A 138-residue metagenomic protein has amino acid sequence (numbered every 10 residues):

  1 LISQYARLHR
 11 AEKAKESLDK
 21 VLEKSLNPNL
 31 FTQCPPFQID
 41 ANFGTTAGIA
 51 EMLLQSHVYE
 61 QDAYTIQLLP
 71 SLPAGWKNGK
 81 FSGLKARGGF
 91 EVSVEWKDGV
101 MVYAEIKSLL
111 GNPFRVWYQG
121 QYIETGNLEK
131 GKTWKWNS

Functional and structural regions predicted by a protein language model:
L1-L8, M52: Alpha-helical support elements that line or immediately flank enzyme active sites and cofactor-binding pockets
E12-S138: Non-catalytic C-terminal accessory modules of carbohydrate-active enzymes
